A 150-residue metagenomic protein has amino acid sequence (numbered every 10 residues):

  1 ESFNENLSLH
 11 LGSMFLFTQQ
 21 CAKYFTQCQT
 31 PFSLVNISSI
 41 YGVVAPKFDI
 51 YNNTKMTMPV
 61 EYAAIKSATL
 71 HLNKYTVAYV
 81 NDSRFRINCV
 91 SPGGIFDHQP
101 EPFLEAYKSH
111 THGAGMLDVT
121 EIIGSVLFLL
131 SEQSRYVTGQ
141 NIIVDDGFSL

Functional and structural regions predicted by a protein language model:
E1-L16, V35, M58, Y62-A64 (+2 more regions): Catalytic Tyr-X3-Lys loop
E1-N4, F48, Y107-K108: Substrate-binding pocket helix/loop in short-chain dehydrogenase/reductase
N6, T54-T57, P102-E121: Catalytic Tyr-x(3-8)-Lys segment
S8-T30, Y41-G42, K74-A78, D82 (+1 more regions): Amphipathic alpha-helical dimer-interface segment in Rossmann-like NAD(P)H-dependent oxidoreductases
S13-T18, S33, V43, T69 (+2 more regions): Conserved internal alpha-helix within the Rossmann fold of NAD(P)-dependent oxidoreductases
T26, V35-K74, A78-N81: Catalytic loop of short-chain dehydrogenase/reductase
N81-R86, V137-G139: Short, small/polar-rich loop/turn modules that mediate ligand/substrate recognition or access, typified
D118-V144, S149: C-terminal substrate-recognition "lid" of short-chain dehydrogenase/reductases
